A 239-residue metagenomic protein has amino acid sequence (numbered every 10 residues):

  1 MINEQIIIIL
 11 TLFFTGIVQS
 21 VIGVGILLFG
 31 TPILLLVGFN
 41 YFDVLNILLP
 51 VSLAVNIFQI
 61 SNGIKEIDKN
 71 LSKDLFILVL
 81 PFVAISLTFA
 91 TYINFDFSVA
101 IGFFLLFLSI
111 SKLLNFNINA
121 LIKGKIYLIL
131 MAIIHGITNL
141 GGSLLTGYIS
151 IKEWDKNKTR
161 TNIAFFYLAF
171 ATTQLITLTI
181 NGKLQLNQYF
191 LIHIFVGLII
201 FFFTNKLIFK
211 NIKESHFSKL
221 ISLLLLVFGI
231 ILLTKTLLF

Functional and structural regions predicted by a protein language model:
I8-K73, L130-G136, G142-F202: Small-residue-rich hydrophobic segments that form or flank transmembrane alpha-helices in multi-pass membrane proteins
V24, V44-L45, N94-I101, A120-G124 (+2 more regions): Short, aromatic-rich membrane-interface segments at the entry and exit of alpha-helical transmembrane domains
P32-Y41, I77-L87, L108-S109, L128-L140 (+2 more regions): Small-residue-rich segments of transmembrane alpha-helices in multi-pass membrane proteins, especially helix faces
Y41-L113: Membrane helix-loop-helix hairpins that form the core translocation module of multi-pass transporters
K69-V79, S98-G102, L121-A132, K158-F165 (+1 more regions): Cytoplasmic-side transmembrane-helix entry/capping segments in multi-pass membrane proteins
S86-T91, G147, N205-L207: Small-residue-mediated transmembrane helix hinge/kink sites in multi-pass secondary transporters
F203-V227: Interfacial loop-to-transmembrane junctions
I231-F239: Juxtamembrane boundary at the C-terminal end of a transmembrane helix
